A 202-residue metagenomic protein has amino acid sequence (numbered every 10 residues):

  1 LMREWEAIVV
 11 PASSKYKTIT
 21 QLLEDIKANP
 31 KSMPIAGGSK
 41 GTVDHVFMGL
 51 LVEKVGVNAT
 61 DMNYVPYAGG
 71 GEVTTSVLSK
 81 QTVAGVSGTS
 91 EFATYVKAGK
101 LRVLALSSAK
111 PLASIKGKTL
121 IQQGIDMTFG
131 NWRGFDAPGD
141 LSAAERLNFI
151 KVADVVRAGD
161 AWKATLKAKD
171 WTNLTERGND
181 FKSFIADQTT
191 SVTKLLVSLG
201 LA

Functional and structural regions predicted by a protein language model:
L1-E72, L120, W132-T165: Hinge/capping helix and adjacent helix->loop/strand transition within the periplasmic-binding protein
L1-R3, G85-Y95: Ligand-binding clamshell of periplasmic/extracellular solute-binding protein-like
T18, K80-Q81, K100, G124 (+1 more regions): Conserved functional loop/turn residues at catalytic and ligand-binding sites
P30-M33, L78-S87, K100-R102, T190-S191: Alpha-to-beta junction loops
V55, K97, T119, A143-A202: An extracytoplasmic/periplasmic, membrane-proximal ligand-sensing/linker region
Y64-T75, G88-E91, N179: Short helix-initiation/N-cap motifs at beta->coil->alpha
E91-A158, D187-T190: C-terminal lobe and pocket-closing loops of periplasmic/extracytoplasmic Venus-flytrap solute-binding proteins
